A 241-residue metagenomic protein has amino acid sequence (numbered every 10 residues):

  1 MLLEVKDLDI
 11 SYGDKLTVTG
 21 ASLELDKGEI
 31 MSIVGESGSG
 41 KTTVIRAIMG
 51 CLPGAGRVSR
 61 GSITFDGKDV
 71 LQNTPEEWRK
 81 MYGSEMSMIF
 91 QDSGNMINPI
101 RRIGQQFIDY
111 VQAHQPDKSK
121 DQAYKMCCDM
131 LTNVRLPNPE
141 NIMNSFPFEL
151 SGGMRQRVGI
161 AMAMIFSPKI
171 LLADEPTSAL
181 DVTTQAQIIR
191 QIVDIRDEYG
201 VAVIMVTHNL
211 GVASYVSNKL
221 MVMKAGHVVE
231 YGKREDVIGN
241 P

Functional and structural regions predicted by a protein language model:
V34-E36: The feature captures the beta-strand-to-loop junction immediately N-terminal to the Walker
R57-D69: Conserved ABC transporter NBD signature motif
I165-K169: A short, proline-enriched helix->beta-strand linker immediately N-terminal to the Walker B motif in ABC-type P-loop
A186-Y199, G211: Helical segment within the ABC ATPase nucleotide-binding domain
A213-Y215: A short, surface-exposed alpha-helical micro-motif characterized by mixed small hydrophobic and charged/polar residues
Y231-G232, N240: ABC ATPase "signature
